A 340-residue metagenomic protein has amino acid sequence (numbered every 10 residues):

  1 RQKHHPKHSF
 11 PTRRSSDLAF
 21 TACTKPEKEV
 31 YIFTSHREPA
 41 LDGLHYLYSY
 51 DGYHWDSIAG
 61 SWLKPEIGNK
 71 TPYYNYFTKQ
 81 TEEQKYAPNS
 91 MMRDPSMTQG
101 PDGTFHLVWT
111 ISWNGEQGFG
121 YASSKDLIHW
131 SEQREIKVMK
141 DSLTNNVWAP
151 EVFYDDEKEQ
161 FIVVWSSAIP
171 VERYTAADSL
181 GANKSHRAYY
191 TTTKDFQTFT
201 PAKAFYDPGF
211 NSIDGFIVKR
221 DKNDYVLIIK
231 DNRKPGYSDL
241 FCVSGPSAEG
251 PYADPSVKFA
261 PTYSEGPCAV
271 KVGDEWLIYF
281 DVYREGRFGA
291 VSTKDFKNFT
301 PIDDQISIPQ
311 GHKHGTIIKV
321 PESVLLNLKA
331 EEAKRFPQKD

Functional and structural regions predicted by a protein language model:
Q2-S15: Short, small-residue-biased leader/transition segments that mark boundaries at the very start of proteins
R13-S16, F20-D340: Carbohydrate-active catalytic/glycan-binding domains of CAZyme proteins, especially the secreted or lumenal ectodomains
